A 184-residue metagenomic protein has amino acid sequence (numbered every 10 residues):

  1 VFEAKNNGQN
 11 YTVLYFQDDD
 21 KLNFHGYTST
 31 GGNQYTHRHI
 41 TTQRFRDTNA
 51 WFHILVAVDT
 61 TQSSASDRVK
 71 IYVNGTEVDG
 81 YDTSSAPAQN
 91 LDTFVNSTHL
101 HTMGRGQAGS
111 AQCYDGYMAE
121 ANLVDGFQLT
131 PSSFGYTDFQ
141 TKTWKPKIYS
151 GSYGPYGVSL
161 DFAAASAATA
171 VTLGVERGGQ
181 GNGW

Functional and structural regions predicted by a protein language model:
V1-Q9, Y15, H25-Y27, I71 (+2 more regions): Aromatic-rich beta-strand patches that line glycan-recognition/binding surfaces of extracellular proteins
N6-Q9, D19-D20, T28-G31, D59-S64 (+4 more regions): Acidic glycine-/aspartate-rich tracts in secreted/extracellular proteins
N10, D20, A50, D67 (+3 more regions): Residues that flank catalytic or metal-binding motifs in active/ligand-binding sites
V13-N90: Extracellular glycan-interaction surfaces
F16-Q17, R46-D47, F94-S97, Y114 (+1 more regions): Extracellular/periplasmic catalytic domains that process cell-envelope and extracellular macromolecules
T30, F94-M118: Extracellular glycan-interaction patches encoded by glycine-rich segments
T36-R46, G106-S110, W144-G151: Short surface loop/edge beta-strand patches of beta-sandwich-type extracellular domains that form ligand-contact sites
S63-A65, Y81-S85, Y117-W184: Extended recognition patches within non-cytosolic domains
